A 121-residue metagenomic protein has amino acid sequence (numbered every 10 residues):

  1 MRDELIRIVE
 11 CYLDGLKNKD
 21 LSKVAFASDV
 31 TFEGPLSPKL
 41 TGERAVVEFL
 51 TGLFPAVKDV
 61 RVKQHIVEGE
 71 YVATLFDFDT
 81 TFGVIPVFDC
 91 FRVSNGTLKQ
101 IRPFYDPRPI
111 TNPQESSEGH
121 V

Functional and structural regions predicted by a protein language model:
M1-V121: C-terminal and inter-domain tail/linker signature
